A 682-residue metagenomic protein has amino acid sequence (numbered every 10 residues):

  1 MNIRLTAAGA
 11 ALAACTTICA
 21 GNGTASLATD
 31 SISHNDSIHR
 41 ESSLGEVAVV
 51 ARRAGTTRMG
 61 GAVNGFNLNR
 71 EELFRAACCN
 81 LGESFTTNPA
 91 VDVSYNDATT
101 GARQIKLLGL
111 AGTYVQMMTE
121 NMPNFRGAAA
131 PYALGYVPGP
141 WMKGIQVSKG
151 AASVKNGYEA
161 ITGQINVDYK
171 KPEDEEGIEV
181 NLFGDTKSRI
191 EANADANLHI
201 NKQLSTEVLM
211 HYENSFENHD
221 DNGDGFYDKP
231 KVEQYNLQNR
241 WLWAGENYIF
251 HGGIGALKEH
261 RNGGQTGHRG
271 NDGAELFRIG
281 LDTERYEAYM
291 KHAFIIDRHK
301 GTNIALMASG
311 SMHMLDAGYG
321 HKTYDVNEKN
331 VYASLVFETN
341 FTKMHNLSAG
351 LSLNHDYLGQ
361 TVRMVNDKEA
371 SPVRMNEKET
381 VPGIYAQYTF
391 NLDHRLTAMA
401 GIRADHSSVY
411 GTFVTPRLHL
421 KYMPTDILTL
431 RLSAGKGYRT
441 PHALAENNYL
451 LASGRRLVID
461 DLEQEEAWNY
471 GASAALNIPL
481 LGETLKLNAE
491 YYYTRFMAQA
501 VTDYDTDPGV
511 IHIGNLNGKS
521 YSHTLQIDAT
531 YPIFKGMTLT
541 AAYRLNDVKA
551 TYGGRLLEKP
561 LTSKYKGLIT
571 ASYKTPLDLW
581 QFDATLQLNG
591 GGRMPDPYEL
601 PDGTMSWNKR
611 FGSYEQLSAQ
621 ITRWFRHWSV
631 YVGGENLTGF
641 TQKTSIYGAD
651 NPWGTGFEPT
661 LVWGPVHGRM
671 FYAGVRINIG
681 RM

Functional and structural regions predicted by a protein language model:
S43-A76, Q104: N-terminal periplasmic "start-of-domain" segments of outer-membrane beta-barrel proteins
G82, T86-P123: Extracytoplasmic beta-strand/coil segments of soluble accessory domains associated with Gram-negative outer-membrane
M122-K149, L237: Short acidic/polar hinge/loop motifs at secondary-structure boundaries that mediate gating or recognition
Y136-G177: A beta-strand signature from Gram-negative outer-membrane beta-barrel systems, especially the internal plug domain
S215-N236, L242-I304, G310-E328: Flexible loop and strand-edge segments within Gram-negative outer membrane beta-barrel domains
N303-A317, M423, R431, E463-Y521: Membrane-embedded beta-barrel scaffold of Gram-negative outer-membrane proteins
N391-D393, L487, Y491-R495, N515-Y598 (+1 more regions): Gram-negative outer-membrane beta-barrel transporters
L539, L588-Y598, T622-M682: C-terminal beta-signal and adjacent terminal beta-strands/loops of Gram-negative outer-membrane beta-barrel proteins
